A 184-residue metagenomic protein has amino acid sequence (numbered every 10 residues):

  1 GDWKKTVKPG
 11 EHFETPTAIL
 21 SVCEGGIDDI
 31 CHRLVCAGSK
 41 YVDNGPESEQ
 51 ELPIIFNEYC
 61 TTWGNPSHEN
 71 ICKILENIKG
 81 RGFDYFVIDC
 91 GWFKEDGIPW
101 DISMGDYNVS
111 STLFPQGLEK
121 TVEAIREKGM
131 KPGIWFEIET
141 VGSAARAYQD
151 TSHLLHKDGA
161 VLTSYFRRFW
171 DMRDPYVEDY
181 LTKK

Functional and structural regions predicted by a protein language model:
G1-P46: Beta-strand-rich recognition/accessory modules
E49-K183: Aromatic-lined carbohydrate-binding/catalytic grooves of carbohydrate-active enzymes
